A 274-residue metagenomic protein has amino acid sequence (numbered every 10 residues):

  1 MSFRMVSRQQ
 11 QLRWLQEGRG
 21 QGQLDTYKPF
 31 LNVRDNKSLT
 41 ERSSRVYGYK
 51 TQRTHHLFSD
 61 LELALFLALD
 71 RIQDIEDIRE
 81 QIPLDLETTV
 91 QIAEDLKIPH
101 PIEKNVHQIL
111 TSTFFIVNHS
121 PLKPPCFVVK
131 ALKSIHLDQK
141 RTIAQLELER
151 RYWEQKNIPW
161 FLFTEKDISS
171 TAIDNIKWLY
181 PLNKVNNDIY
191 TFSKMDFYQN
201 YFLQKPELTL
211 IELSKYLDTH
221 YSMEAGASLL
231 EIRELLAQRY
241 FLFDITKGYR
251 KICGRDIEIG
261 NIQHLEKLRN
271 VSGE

Functional and structural regions predicted by a protein language model:
M1-E274: Electrostatic, structured charged patches in enzyme active sites and in nucleic-acid/phosphate-binding
